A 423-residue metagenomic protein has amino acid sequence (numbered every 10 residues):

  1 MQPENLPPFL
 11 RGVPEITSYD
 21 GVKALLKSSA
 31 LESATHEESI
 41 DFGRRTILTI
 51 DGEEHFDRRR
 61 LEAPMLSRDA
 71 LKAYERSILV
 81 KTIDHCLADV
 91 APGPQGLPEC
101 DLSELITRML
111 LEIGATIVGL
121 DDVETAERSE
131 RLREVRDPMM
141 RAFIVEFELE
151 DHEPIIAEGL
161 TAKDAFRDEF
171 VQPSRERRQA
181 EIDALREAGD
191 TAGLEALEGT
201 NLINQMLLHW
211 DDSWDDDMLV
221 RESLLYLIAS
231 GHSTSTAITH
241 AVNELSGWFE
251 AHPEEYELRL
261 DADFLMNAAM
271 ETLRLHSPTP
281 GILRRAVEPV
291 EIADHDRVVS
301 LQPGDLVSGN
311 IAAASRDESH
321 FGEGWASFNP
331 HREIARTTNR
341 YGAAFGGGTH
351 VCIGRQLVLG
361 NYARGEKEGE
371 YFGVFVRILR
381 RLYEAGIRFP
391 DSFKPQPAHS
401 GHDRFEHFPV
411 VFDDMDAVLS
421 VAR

Functional and structural regions predicted by a protein language model:
M1, L258-R297: Conserved cytochrome P450 K-helix E-x-x-R motif and the immediately C-terminal K′/meander segment
Q2-A70, E134-V145: Cytochrome P450 substrate-recognition site 1
A30, N310-T337, F345: Conserved cytochrome P450 K-helix/beta-meander segment immediately N-terminal to the heme-binding cysteine loop
Y74-T236: Cytochrome P450 heme-thiolate monooxygenase catalytic core
V220-L224, G231-E257, G354-G386: Cytochrome P450 catalytic-core helices
S300-P303: Residue-level recognition of short, solvent-exposed, well-ordered loop/turn junctions that link secondary-structure
H331-F408: Cytochrome P450 heme-thiolate "Cys pocket" and heme-binding signature region
